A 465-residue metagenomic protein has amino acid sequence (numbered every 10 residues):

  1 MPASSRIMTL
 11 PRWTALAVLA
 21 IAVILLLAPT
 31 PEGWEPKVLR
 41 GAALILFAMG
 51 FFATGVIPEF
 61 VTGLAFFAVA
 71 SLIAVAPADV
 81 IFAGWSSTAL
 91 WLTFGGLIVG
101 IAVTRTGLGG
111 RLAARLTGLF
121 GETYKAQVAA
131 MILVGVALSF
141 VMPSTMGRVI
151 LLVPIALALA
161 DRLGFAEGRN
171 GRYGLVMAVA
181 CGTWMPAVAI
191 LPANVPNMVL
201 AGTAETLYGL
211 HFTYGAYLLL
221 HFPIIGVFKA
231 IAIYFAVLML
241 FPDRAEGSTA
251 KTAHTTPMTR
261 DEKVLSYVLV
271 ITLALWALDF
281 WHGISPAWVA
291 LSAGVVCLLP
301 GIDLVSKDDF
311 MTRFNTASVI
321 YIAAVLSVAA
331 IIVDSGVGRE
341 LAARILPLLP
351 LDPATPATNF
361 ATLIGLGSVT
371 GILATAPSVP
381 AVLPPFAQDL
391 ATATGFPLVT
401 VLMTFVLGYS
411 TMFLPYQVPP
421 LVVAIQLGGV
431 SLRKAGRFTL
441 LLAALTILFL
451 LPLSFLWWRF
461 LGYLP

Functional and structural regions predicted by a protein language model:
P2-A28, T145-R148, A166-Y173, M177-C181 (+2 more regions): Juxtamembrane and boundary regions of transmembrane helices in multi-pass small-molecule transporters and channels
P31-L39, L46-L64, I81, T259-K263 (+1 more regions): Flexible hinge motifs at transmembrane-helix junctions and intramembrane kinks/re-entrant loops in multi-pass membrane
G33-A43, S86-I98, R148-V149, I224-V227 (+3 more regions): Structural signature of hydrophobic alpha-helical transmembrane segments
G50-P58, V134-S144, C181-L191, L275-W281 (+2 more regions): Transmembrane alpha-helix interface/packing and boundary motifs in multi-pass membrane proteins, characterized by
V61, F82-G110, V136-A137, V141 (+2 more regions): Core transmembrane alpha-helical segments of multi-pass membrane transporters/permeases
F66-F67, A113-A114, M146-D161, V176-M177 (+5 more regions): Re-entrant/interfacial helical elements at transmembrane boundaries that shape and gate the permeation pathway
A74-V75, R105-L108, G118-T123, L159-R172 (+5 more regions): Juxtamembrane helix-boundary/capping and inter-helix hinge elements in multi-pass membrane proteins
F120-I155, L351-T394, L398-L407: Hydrophobic alpha-helical transmembrane segments of multi-pass integral membrane proteins, predominantly secondary
